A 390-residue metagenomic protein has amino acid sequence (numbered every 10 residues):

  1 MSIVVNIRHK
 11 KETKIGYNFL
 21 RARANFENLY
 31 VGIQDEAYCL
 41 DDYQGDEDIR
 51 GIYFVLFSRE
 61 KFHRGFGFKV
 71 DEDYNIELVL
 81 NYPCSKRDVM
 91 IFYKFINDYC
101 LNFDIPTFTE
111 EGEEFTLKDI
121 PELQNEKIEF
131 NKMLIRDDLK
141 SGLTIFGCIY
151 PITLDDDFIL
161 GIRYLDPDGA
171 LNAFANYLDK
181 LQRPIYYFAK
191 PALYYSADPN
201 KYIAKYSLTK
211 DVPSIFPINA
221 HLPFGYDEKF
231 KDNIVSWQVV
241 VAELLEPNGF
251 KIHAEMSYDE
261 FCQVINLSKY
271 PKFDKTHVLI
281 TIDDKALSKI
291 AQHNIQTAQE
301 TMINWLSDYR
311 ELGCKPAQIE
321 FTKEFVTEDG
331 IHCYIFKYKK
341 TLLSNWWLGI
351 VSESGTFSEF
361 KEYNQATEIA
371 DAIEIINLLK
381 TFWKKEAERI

Functional and structural regions predicted by a protein language model:
M1-D46, L139-D166, E388-I390: Short, extreme N-terminal segment that most often corresponds to the first beta-strand
K11-L40, F174-P184, P191-A192, A298-D329: Negatively charged, low-complexity tracts enriched in Asp/Glu with abundant Ser/Thr
A24-R87, Y226-D227, K231-N233, P247: Short, intrinsically disordered low-complexity segments
Y38-R64, N176-Y226, P316-V351: Amphipathic, interaction-prone secondary-structure segments
K69-P167: Internal, hydrophobic cores of structured domains that mediate oligomerization or house catalytic pockets within large
P121-A242: Aromatic/basic-lined ligand-recognition segments that form π-stacking hydrophobic pockets flanked by Lys/Arg to engage
N200-E300: Extended non-globular C-terminal regions
S358-I390: Mixed-charge, Lys/Arg-enriched low-complexity segments
